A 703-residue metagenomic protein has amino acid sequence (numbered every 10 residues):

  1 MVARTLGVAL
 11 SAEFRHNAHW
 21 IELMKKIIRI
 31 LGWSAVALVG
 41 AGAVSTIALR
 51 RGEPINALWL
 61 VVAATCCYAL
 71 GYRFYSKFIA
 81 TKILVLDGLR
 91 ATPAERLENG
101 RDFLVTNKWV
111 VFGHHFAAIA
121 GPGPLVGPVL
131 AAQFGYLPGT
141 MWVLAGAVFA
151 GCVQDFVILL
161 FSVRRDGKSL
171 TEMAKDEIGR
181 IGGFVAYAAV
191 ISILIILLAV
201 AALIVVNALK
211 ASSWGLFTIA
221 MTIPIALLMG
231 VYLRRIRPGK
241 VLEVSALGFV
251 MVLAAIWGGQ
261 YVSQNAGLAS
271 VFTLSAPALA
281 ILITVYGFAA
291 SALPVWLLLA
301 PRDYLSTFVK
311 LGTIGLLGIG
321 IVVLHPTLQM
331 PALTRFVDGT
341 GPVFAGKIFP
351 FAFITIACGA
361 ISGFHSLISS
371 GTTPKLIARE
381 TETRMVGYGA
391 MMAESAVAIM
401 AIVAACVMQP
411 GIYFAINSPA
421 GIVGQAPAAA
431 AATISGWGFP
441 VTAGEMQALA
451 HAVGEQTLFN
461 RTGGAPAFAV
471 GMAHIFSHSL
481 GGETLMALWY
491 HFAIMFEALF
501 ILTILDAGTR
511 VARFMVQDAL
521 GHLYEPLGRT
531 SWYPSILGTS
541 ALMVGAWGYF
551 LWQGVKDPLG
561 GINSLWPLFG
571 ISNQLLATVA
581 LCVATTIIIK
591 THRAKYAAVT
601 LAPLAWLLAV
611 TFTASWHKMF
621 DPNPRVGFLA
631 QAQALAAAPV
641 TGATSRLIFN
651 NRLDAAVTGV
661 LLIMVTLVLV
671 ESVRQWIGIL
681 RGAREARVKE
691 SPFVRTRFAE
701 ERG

Functional and structural regions predicted by a protein language model:
H16-A37, L70-P124, T307, G346-K347 (+1 more regions): Membrane-interface "cap" regions at the ends of multi-pass membrane proteins
A41-P54, L125, L137, I195-A211 (+11 more regions): Transmembrane helix-loop junctions in multi-pass membrane proteins
S45-R50, N56, D102-R165, D176-R180 (+8 more regions): Membrane-interface helix-loop-helix modules in multi-pass membrane proteins
P54-R73, A131-F161, T171, W214-A226 (+3 more regions): Extracellular loop-to-transmembrane helix junctions
L58-T65, L70, S76-I79, I83 (+9 more regions): Membrane-interface loop-to-helix entry segments
S76-L104, L130, L144, V153-G182 (+5 more regions): Flexible loop linkers connecting adjacent transmembrane helices in multi-pass alpha-helical membrane transporters
E177-I195, G387-A396, T462-G464, E483-A493 (+4 more regions): Loop-to-transmembrane helix boundary motifs in multi-pass membrane proteins
I321-V337, M392-V470, A507, W552-D557: Extracellular/periplasmic helix-exit of transmembrane alpha-helices
